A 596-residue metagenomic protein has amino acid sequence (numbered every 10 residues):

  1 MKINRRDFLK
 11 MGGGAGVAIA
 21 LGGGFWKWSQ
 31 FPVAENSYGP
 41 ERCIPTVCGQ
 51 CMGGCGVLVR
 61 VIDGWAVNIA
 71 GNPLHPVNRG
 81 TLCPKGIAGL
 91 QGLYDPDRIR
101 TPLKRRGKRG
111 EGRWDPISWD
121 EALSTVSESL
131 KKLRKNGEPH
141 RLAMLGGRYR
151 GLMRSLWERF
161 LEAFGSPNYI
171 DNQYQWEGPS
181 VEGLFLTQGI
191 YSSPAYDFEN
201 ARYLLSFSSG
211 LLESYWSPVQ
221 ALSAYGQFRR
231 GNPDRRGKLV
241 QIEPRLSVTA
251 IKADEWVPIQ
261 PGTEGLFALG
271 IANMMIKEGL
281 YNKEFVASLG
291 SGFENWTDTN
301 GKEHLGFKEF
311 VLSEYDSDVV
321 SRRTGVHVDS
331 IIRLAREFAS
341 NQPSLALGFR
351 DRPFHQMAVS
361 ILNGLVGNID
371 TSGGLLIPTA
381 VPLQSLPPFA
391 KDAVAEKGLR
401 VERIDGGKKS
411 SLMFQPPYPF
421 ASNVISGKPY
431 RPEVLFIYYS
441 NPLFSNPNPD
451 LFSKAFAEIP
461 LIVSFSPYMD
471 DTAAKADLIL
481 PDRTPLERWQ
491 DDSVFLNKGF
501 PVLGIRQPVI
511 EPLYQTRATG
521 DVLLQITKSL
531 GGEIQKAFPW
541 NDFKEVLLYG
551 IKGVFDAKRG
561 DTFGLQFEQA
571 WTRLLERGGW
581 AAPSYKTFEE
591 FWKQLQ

Functional and structural regions predicted by a protein language model:
M1-Y281, N300-K302, S317-D318, H327-S330 (+4 more regions): N-terminal export/assembly segments and adjacent metallocofactor-ligating motifs of anaerobic energy-metabolism
Y38-G39, C43-I44, W114, W119 (+10 more regions): Tryptophan-centered motif/residue detector
G64, S118, F538-D542, T587: Alpha-helix N-cap recognition
K135-G137, N295-T299, L312-S313, P429-P432 (+5 more regions): A short alpha-helix capping/helix-coil boundary motif
Q173-S372, P378-D561: Non-catalytic alpha/beta scaffold blocks inside enzyme catalytic domains
Q356-S360, L547-Q596: Long, low-complexity segments enriched in small/aliphatic residues
